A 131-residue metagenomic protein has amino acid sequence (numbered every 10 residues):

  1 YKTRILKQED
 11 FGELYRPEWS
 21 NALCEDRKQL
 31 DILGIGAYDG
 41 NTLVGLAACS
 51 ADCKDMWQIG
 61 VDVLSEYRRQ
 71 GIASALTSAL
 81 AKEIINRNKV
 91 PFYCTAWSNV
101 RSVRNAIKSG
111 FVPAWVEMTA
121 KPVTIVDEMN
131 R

Functional and structural regions predicted by a protein language model:
Y1-R27: Short amphipathic alpha-helix that is part of the acyltransferase structural core
D26-M56, V61-S65: A conserved beta-strand-loop-helix scaffold within acyl/acetyltransferase catalytic domains
M56, L64-A75, V100: Conserved glycine-rich acetyl-CoA-binding loop
R69-E83, R104, K108: Conserved acetyl-CoA-binding loop-helix of GNAT-fold acetyltransferases
I84-A96: Conserved GNAT acetyl-CoA-binding A-motif
W97-N105, S109-F111: Short, highly charged C-terminal tails/helix-capping segments
I107-S109, E128-R131: Short low-complexity, flexible loop/linker segments enriched in glycine and/or proline with clustered acidic
V112-D127: Conserved catalytic-core motifs of GNAT/GCN5-like acyltransferases
